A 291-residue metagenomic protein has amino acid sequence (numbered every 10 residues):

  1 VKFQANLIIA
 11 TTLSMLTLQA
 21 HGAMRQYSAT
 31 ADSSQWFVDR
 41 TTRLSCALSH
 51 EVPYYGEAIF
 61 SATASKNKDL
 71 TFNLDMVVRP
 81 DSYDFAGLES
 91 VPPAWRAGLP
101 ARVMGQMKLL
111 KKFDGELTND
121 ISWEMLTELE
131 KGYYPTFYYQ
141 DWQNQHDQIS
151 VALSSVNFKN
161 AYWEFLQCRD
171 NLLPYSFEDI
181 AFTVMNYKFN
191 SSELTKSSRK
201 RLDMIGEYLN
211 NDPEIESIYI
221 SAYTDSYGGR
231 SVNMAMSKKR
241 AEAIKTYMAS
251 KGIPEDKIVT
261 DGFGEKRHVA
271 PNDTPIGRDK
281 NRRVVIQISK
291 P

Functional and structural regions predicted by a protein language model:
V1-I8: Bacterial N-terminal signal peptides that target proteins for export
T17-A20: N-terminal signal peptide c-region/cleavage motif recognized by signal peptidases
A23-D84: An ectodomain-focused feature that recognizes extracytoplasmic/extracellular
F72-V103: Extended low-complexity, serine/threonine- and proline-enriched intrinsically disordered segments
K111-E130: Short, solvent-exposed, Trp/other aromatic-anchored flexible loops in extracytoplasmic proteins
E124, S197-M204, K239, A243: Extracytoplasmic/secreted proteins, especially bacterial periplasmic and envelope-associated proteins
Y134-E216, P291: Periplasmic peptidoglycan-binding/tethering modules of Gram-negative envelope proteins
T224-P291: Periplasmic OmpA-like peptidoglycan-binding domain that tethers envelope proteins to the cell wall
